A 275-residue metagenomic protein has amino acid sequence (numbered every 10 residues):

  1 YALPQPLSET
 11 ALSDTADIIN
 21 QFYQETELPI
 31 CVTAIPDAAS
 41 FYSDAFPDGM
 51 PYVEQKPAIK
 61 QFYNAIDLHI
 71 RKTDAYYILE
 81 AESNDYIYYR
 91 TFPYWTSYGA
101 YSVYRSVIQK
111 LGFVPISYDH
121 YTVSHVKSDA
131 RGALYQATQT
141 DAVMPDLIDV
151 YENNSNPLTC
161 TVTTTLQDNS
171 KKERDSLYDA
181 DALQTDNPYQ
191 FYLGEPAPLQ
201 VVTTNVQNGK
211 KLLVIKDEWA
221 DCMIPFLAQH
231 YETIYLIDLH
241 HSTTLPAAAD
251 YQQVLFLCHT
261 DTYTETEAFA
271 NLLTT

Functional and structural regions predicted by a protein language model:
Y1-T275: Extracellular glycan-modifying ectodomains
